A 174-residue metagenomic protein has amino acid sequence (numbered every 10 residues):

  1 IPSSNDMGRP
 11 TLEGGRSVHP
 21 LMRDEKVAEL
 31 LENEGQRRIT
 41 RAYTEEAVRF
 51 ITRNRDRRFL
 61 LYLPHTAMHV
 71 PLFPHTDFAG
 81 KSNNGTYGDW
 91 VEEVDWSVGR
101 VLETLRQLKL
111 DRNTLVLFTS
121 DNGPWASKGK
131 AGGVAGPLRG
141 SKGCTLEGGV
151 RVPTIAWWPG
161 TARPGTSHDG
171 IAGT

Functional and structural regions predicted by a protein language model:
I1-F59, H65-P74, A156, P164: Formylglycine-dependent
I1-M7, V91, G136-K142: Acidic, His- and aromatic-enriched active-site or binding-groove loops in soluble protein domains that engage sugars
S3-N5, T66-V70, W96, N122-W125 (+2 more regions): Solvent-exposed loop/turn segments at secondary-structure junctions within structured extracellular/periplasmic domains
G14-G15, H19-E29, G99-L108, S127 (+1 more regions): Substrate-binding rim/cap in mid-to-C-terminal beta-strand-loop elements of soluble/periplasmic
R55-L61, L110-V116, V150-V152: Loop/turn elements at helix/coil->beta-strand transitions in domains of secreted/extracellular proteins
P64-M68, F73-T76, T119-N122, V150 (+1 more regions): Active-site-proximal beta-strand/loop segments in catalytic clefts of secreted hydrolases
K81-D95: Active-site-proximal segments of metal-dependent phosphoesterases and phosphodiesterases across multiple
E93-K130: Metal-dependent active-site segment of extracytoplasmic phospho-/sulfohydrolases and closely related
